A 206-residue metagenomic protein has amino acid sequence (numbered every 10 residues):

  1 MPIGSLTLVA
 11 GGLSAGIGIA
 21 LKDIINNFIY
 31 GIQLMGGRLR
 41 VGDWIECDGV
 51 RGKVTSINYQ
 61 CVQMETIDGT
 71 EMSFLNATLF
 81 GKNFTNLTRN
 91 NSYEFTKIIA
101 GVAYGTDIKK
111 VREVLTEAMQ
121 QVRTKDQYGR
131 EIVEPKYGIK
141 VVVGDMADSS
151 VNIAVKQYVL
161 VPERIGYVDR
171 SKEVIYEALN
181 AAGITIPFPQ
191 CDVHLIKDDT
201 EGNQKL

Functional and structural regions predicted by a protein language model:
M1-G12: Membrane-water interface of transmembrane alpha-helices in multipass transporters/channels
S5, A20-I32: Membrane-spanning helices that line or support transport/gating and their immediate boundary helices in channels
L13-L21: Hydrophobic alpha-helical membrane-associated segments
I17-G18, T106, T124-L206: Solvent-exposed, non-transmembrane regulatory segments of membrane-associated proteins
I25, G42, V54, V111 (+3 more regions): Residue-level signature of catalytic and energy-coupling elements of molecular machines, predominantly ATP/GTP-dependent
I25, T96-A100, I153, Q157: Oligomerization/assembly interface segments of phage tail-like spikes and tubes
Q33-V133: Soluble accessory domains appended to multi-pass membrane transport proteins
